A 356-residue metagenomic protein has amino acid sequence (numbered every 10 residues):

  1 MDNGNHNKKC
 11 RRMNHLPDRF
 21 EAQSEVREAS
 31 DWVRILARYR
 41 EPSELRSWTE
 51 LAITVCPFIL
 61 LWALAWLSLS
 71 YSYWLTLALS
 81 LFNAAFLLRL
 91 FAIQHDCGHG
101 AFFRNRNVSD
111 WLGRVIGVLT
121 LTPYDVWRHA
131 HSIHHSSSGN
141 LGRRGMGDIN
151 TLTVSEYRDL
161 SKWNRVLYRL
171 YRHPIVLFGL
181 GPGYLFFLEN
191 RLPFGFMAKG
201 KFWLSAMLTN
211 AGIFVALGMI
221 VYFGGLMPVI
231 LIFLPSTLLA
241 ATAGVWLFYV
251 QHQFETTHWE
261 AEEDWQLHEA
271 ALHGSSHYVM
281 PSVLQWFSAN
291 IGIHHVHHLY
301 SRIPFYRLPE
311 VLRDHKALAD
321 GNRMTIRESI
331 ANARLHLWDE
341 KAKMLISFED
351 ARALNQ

Functional and structural regions predicted by a protein language model:
M1-A84, D110, V118-L234, Y306-Q356: Non-catalytic, topology-defining segments of multipass membrane proteins
V33, L112-G113, I293-V296: Residue-level signal for cytosolic alpha-helical hairpin/rod architecture
W62, C97, F103-R104, R143 (+4 more regions): Short, function-defining helix-loop hinge/capping sites that tune catalysis or transport
F82-F86, L284, S288, Y300: Residue-level hotspots within pore-lining transmembrane alpha-helices of multi-pass secondary transporters
A84-Q94, P123-W127, P174-E189, F233-E263 (+2 more regions): Transmembrane alpha-helical segments that form the membrane-embedded catalytic/substrate-channel core of multi-pass
L87-R106, W127-G139, L247, Q251-E255 (+1 more regions): Acidic (Asp/Glu-rich) catalytic motifs at the cytosolic membrane interface
V115-I116, F287: Short alpha-helical scaffolding segments that buttress acidic/His motifs in well-ordered protein cores
Q266-L284: Cytosolic juxtamembrane regulatory segments of multi-pass membrane proteins
